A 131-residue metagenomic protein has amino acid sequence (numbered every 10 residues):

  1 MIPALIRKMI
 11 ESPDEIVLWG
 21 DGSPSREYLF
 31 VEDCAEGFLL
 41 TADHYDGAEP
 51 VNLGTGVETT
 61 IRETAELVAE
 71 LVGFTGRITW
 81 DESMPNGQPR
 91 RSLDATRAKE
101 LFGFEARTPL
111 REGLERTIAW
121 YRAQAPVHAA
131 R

Functional and structural regions predicted by a protein language model:
L5-R131: C-terminal substrate-binding subdomain of Rossmann-fold SDR/epimerase-dehydratase oxidoreductases
